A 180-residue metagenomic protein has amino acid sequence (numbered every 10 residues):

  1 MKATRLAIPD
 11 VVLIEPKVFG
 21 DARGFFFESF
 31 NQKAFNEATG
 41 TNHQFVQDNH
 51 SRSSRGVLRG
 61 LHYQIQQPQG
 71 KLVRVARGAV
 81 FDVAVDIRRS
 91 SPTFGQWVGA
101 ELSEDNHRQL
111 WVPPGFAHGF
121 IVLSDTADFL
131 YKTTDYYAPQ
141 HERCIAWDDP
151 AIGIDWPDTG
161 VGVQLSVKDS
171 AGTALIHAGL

Functional and structural regions predicted by a protein language model:
M1-N106, S124-T126, Y131-L180: Non-catalytic, conserved peripheral segments adjacent to functional cores
L110, H118-L123: Short beta-strand His + acidic residue motifs that chelate non-heme Fe in jelly-roll/DSBH and cupin folds
